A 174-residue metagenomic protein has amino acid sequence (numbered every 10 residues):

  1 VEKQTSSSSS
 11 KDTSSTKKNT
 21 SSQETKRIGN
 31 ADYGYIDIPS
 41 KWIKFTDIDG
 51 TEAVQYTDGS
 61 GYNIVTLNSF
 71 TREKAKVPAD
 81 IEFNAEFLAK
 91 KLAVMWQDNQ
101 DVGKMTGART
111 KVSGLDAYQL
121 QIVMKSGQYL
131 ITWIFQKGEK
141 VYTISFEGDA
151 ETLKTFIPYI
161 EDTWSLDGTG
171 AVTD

Functional and structural regions predicted by a protein language model:
V1-E24, D174: N-terminal Sec-dependent export signals
K18-T51: N-terminal "mature-domain start" segment
N30, A79-N84, G148, T152: A general boundary/transition motif marking the beginning of the first structured unit of a protein
I36, L120-I122, F146: Preference for bulky hydrophobic residues occupying beta-strand positions in well-ordered beta-sheet regions
I36-P39, A85-A93, T132, K154-E161: Extracytoplasmic/secreted envelope proteins and their assembly/folding machinery, especially bacterial periplasmic
W42, V141-D174: Surface-exposed amphipathic alpha-helical segments
I48-Y142: Conserved polar/disulfide-associated segments of primarily extracytoplasmic proteins
